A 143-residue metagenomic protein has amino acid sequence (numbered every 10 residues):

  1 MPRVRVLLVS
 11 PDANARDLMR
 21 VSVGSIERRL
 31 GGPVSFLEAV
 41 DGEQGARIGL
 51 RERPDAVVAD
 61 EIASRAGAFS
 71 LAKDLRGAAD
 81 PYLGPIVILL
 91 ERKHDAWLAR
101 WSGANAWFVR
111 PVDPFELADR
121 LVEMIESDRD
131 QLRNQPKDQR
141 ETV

Functional and structural regions predicted by a protein language model:
R3-G24, V57: Conserved acidic segment of CheY-like receiver
L18, V112-L121: C-terminal output helix
G31-V40: Short hydrophobic/Thr-rich beta-strand motif most characteristic of the beta2 strand and flanking loop of CheY-like
A39-A56: Acidic, metal-coordinating helix/loop segments flanking the phosphotransfer/catalytic sites of two-component signaling
D55-L75: Conserved phosphotransfer microenvironments
S70, I88-W107: Alpha4 helix (beta4-alpha4-beta5 surface) of REC/receiver domains from two-component response regulators
D80-P85: His-Asp phosphorelay/catalytic-motif detector in bacterial-type signaling
V122-D138: The C-terminal output helix
